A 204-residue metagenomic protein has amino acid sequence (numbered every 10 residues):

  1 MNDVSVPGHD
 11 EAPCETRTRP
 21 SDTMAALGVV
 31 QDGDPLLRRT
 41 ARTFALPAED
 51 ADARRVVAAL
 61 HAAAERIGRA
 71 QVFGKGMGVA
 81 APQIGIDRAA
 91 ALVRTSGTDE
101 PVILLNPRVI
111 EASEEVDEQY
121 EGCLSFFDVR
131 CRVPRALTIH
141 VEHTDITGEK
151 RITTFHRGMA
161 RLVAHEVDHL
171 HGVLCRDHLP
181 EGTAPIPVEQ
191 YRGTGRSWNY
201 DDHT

Functional and structural regions predicted by a protein language model:
M1-T204: Positively charged
